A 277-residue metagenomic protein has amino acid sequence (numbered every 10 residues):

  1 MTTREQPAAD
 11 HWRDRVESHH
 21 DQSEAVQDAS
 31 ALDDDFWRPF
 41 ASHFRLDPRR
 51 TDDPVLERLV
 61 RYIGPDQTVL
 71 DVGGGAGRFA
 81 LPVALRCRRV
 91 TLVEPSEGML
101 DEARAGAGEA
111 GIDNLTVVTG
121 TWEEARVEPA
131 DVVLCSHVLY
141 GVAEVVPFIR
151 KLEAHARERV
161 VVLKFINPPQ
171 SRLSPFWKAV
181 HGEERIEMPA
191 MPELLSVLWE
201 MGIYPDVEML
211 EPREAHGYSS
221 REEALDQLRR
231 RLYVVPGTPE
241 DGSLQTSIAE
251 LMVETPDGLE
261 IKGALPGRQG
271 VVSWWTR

Functional and structural regions predicted by a protein language model:
M1-I63: Conserved class I S-adenosyl-L-methionine
L70, A76-E123: Class I SAM-dependent methyltransferase SAM/SAH-binding core
R126-V132: A short acidic, Gly/Pro-enriched loop at the edge of an enzyme's catalytic core that lines a small-molecule cofactor
V132-V145: A short SAM/SAH-binding and catalytic strip from SAM-dependent methyltransferases
V146-V161: A short glycine-rich, Lys/Arg-flanked "PGG" loop and its adjoining helix->strand segment in the class I
R159-I186: Conserved class I S-adenosyl-L-methionine
E187-G202: Short alpha-helix
Y204-R277: Conserved Class I S-adenosyl-L-methionine
